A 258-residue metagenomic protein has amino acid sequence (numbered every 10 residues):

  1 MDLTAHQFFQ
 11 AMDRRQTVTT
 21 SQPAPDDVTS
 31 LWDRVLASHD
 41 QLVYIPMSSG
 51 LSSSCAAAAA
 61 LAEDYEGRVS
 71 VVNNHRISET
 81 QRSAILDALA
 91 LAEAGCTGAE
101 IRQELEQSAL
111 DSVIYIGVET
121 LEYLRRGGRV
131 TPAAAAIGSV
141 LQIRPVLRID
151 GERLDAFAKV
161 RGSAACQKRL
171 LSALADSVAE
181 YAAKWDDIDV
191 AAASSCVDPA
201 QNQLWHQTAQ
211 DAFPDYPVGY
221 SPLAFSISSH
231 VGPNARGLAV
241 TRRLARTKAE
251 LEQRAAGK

Functional and structural regions predicted by a protein language model:
M1-S30: N-terminal glycine-rich anion-binding loop in soluble enzyme alpha/beta folds
L3-F9, L36-A37, A59-D64: A short glycine/small-residue-enriched secondary-structure motif
R15, Q41, G50-S70, R76-K258: Mixed-charge interfacial surface used for oligomerization/domain docking and macromolecular partner engagement
D27-C55: N-terminal glycine-rich phosphate/adenylate-binding segment common to multiple enzyme folds
